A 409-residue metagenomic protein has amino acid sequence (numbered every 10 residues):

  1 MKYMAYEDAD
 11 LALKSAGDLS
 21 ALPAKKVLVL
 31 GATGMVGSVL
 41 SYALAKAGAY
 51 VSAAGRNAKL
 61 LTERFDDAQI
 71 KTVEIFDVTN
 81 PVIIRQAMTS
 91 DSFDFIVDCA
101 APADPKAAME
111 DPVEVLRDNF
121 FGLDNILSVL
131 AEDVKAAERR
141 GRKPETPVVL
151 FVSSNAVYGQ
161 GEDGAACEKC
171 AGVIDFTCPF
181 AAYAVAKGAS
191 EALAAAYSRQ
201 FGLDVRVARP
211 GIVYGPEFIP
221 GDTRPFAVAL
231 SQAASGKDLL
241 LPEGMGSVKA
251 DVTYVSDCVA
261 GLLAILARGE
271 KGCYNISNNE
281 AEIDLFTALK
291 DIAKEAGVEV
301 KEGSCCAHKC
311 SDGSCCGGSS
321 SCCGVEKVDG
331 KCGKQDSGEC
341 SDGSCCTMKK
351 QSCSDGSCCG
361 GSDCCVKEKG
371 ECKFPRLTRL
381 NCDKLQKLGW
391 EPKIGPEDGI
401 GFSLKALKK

Functional and structural regions predicted by a protein language model:
M1-V27, Y42: Non-catalytic terminal and boundary segments that flank Rossmann-like NAD(P)-dependent oxidoreductase
L30-A45: N-terminal Rossmann NAD(P)H-binding glycine-rich loop of SDR-like oxidoreductase domains
A54-A58, V78: N-terminal Rossmann-fold cofactor-binding loop
A68-N80: Rossmann-fold cofactor-recognition segment
V78-D118: NAD(P)H-binding glycine-rich loop region in Rossmannoid oxidoreductase-like domains and their noncatalytic homologs
E110-V113, R117-N125, R142-V148, V157-A208 (+2 more regions): Catalytic helix-loop patch of NAD(P)-dependent Rossmann-fold dehydrogenases
G161-A165, A192-A250, V255-L266, L285 (+1 more regions): NAD(P)-dependent short-chain dehydrogenase/reductase
S235-K237, L241-G318, C322-K334, E339-K409: C-terminal substrate-binding subdomain of Rossmann-fold SDR/epimerase-dehydratase oxidoreductases
